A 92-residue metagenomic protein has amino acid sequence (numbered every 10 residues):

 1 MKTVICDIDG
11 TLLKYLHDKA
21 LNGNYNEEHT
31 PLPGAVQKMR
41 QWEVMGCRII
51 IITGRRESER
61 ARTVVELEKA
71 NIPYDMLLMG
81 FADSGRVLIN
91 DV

Functional and structural regions predicted by a protein language model:
M1-V92: HAD-like aspartate-dependent phosphatase fold
